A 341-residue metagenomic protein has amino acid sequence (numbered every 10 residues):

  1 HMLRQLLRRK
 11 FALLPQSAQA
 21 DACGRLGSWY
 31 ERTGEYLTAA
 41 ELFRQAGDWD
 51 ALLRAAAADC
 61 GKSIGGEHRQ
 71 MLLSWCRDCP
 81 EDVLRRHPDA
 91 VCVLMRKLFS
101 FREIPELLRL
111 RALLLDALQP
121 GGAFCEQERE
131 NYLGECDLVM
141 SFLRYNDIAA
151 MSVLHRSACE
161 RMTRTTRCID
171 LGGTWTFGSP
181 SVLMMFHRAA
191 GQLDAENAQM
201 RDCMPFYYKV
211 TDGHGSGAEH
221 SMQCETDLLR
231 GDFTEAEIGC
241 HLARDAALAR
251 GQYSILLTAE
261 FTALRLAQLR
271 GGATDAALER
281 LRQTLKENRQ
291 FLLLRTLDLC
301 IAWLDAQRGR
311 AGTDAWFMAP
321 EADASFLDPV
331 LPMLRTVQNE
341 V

Functional and structural regions predicted by a protein language model:
H1-L26, D48-D50: Short capping/hinge segments at domain boundaries that bridge a core fold to an adjacent linker or tail
C23, Y36, L52, A56 (+8 more regions): TPR repeat positional signature
T33, A46, G66, F101 (+5 more regions): Structural motif corresponding to the intra-repeat A-B loop/turn of tetratricopeptide repeats
T33-M95: Short, well-ordered secondary-structure microsegments that present a prominent hydrophobic/aromatic side chain
L37, D50, Q70, I104-L108 (+5 more regions): Residue register within tetratricopeptide repeats
V83-T258: Internal alpha-solenoid helical repeat scaffolds
L110-L114, C125-E126, E130, C224 (+2 more regions): Helix-coil-helix junctions within alpha-helical repeat/solenoid scaffolds
